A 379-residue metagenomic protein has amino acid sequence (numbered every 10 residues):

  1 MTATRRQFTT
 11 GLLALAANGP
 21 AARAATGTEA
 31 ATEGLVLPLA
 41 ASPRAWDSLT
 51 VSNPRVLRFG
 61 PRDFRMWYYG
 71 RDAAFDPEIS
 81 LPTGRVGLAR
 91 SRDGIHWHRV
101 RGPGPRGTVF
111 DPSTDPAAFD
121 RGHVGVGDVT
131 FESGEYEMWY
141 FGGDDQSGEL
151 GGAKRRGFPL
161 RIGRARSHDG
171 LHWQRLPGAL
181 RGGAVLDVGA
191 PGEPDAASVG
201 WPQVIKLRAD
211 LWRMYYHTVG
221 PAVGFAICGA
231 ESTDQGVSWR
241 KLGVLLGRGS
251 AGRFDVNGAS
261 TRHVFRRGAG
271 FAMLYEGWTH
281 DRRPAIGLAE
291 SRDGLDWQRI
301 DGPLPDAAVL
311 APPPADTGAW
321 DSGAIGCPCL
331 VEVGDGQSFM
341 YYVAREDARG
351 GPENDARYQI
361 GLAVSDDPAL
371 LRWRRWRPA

Functional and structural regions predicted by a protein language model:
M1-A16: N-terminal secretory signal peptides and thylakoid transit peptides that target proteins across membranes
G27-R58, A74, I95-F131, L171-K206 (+3 more regions): Surface loop/turn signatures of beta-propeller and other carbohydrate-active proteins
A45-D47, F75-P82, A118-D120, L150-G157 (+6 more regions): Short consensus segments that form the blades of beta-propeller domains, in both extracellular/periplasmic
N53-S80, V109, G125-R155, R164 (+5 more regions): Hydrophobic core segments of beta-strands in well-ordered, beta-rich domains
Y69-P103: Beta-propeller domains
R85-G87, R161-G163, A226-A230, A285-A289 (+1 more regions): A short loop-to-beta-strand structural motif that recurs across blades of beta-propeller domains
S91, S167, S232-T233, S291 (+1 more regions): Conserved Ser/Thr-centered positions that define the repeating blades of beta-propeller domains
V333, Q337-A379: Blade-level signature of beta-propeller repeat domains, shared across WD40, Kelch, NHL, RCC1 and BNR/Asp-box propellers
